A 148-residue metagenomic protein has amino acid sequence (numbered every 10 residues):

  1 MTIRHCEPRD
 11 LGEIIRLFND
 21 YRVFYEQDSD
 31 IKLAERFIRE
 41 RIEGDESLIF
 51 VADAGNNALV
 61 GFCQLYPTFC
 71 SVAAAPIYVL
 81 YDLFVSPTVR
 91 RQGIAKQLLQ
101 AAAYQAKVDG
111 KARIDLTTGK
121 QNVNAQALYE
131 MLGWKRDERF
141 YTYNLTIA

Functional and structural regions predicted by a protein language model:
T2-R16: A short beta-loop-alpha structural element at the N-terminal edge of CoA-dependent acyl/N-acetyltransferase catalytic
I15-E40: Conserved GNAT-fold acetyl-CoA-binding loop/helix
R39-V51, V79: A short helix-loop-beta-strand connector motif used in the catalytic cores of GNAT acetyltransferases and, in some
V51, A58-P67: Conserved beta-strand in the GNAT
A58, F69-L80, R90, D137-E138: A conserved beta-turn-beta hairpin within the catalytic core of GNAT-like acetyltransferases that forms part
V85, R91-Y104, M131: Conserved acetyl-CoA-binding loop-helix of GNAT-fold acetyltransferases
K96, K120-R139, L145: Conserved active-site alpha-helix within GNAT-family acetyltransferase domains
K107-T117: Conserved GNAT acetyl-CoA-binding A-motif
